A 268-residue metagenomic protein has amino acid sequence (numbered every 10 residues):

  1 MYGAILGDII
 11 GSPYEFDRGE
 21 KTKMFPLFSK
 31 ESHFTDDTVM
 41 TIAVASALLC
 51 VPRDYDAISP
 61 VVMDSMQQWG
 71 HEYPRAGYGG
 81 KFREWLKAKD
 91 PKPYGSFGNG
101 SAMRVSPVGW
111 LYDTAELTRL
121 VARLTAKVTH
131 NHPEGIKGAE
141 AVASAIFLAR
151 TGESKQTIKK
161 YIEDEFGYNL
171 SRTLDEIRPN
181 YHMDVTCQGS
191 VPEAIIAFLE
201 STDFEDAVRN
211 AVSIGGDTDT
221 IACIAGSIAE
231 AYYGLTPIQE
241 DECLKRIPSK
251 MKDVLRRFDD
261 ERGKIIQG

Functional and structural regions predicted by a protein language model:
M1-G268: Structured, active/binding-site neighborhoods that engage oxygen-rich ligands
